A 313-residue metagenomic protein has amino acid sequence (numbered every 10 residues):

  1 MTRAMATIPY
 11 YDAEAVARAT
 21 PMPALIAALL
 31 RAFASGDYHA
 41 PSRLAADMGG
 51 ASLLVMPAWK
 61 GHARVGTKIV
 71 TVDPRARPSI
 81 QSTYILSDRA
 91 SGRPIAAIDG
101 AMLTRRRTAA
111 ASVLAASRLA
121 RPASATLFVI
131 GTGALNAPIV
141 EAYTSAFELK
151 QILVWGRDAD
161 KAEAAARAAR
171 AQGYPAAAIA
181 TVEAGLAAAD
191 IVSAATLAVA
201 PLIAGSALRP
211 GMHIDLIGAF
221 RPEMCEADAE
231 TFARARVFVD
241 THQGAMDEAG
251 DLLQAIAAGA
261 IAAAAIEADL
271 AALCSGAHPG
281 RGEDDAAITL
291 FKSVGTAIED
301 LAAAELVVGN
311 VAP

Functional and structural regions predicted by a protein language model:
M1-R105, V113, A120-A123, I298-L301 (+1 more regions): N-terminal ligand-binding/catalytic initiation module
P21-M22, L30-Y38, P74, S117-R121 (+6 more regions): Generic secondary-structure signature for well-ordered alpha-helical cores
S91-R93, D160, A260: Residue-level signal for well-ordered, solvent-exposed loop/turn and beta-edge residues enriched in charged/polar side
S112, A123-A146, I152-K161: Glycine-rich adenosine-cofactor-binding loop
E163-A168: Short alpha-helix adjacent to the SAM-binding motif of class I
Q172-A257: Rossmann-like adenosine-cofactor binding region
C225-P313: Adenosine-phosphate binding glycine-rich loop
